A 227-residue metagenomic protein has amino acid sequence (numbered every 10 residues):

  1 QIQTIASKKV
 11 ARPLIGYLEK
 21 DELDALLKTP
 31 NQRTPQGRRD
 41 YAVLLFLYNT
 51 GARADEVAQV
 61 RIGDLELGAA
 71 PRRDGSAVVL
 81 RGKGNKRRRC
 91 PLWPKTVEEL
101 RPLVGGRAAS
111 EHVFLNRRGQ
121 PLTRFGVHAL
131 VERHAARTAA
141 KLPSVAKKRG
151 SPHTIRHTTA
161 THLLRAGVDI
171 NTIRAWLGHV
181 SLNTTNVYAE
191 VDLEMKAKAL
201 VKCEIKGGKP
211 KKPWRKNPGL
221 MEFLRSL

Functional and structural regions predicted by a protein language model:
Q1-L227: Conserved catalytic core of the tyrosine transesterase superfamily
